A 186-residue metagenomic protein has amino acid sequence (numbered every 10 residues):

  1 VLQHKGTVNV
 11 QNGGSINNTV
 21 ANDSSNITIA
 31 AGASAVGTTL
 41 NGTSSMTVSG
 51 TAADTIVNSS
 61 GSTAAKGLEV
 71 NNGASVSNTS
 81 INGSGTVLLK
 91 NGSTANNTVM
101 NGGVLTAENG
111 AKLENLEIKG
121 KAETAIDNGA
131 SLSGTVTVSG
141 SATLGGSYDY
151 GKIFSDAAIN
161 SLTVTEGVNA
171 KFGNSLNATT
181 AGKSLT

Functional and structural regions predicted by a protein language model:
V1: Cysteine-centered loop/knuckle micro-motif
H4-V8, N12-N17, D23-I27, A31-T38 (+17 more regions): The right-handed parallel beta-helix/beta-solenoid scaffold, focusing on the short coil/turn and N-cap positions
